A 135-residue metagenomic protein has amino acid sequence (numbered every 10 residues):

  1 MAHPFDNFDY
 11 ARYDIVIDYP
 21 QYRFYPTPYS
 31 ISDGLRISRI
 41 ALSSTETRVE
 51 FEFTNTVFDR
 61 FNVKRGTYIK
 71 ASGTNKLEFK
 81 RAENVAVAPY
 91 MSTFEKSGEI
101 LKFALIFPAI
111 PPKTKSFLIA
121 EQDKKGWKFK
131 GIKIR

Functional and structural regions predicted by a protein language model:
M1-R135: Conserved functional micro-motifs across diverse proteins
